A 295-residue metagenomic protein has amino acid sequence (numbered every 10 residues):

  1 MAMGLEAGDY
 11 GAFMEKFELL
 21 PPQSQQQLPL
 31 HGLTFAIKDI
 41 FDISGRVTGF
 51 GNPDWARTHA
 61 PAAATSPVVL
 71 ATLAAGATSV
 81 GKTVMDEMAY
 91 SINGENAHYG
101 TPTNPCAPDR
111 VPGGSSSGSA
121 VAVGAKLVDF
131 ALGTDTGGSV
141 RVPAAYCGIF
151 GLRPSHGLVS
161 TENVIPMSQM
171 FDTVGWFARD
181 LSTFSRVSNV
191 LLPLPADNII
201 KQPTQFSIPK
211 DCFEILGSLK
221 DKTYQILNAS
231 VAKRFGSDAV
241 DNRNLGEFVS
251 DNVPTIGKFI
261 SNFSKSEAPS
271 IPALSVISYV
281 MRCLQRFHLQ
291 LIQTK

Functional and structural regions predicted by a protein language model:
M1-D129: Gly/Ser-rich catalytic/binding loops embedded in alpha/beta enzyme cores
M1-Q25, P29, P193-K295: Amidase signature
K38, A74, S185, L191 (+1 more regions): Glycine-rich, small-residue loops and helix-cap segments that act as flexible hinges at active-site edges
S91-E95, V142-Y146, V253-T255: Short secondary-structure transition/capping segments
E95, Y146-F150, Q290-T294: Short, surface-exposed, charged loop/turn segments at secondary-structure junctions
T103-S117, H156-P166, A268-L274: Short, basic, helix/turn surface patches
V123-R234: Fold-level recognition of mixed alpha/beta catalytic cores in primary-metabolism enzymes, strongest
